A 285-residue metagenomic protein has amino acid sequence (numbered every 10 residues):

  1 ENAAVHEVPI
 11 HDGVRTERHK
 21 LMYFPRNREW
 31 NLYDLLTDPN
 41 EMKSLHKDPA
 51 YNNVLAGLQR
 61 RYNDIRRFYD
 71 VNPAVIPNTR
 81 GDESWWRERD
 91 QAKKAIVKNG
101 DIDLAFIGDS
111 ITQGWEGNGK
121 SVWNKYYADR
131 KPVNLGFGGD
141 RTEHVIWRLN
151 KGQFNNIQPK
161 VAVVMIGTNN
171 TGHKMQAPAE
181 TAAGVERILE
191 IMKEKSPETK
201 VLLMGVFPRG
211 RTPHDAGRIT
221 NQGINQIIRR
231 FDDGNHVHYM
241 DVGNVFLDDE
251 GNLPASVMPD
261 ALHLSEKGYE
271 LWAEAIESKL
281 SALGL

Functional and structural regions predicted by a protein language model:
E1-N31, L35, N40, N53 (+1 more regions): C-terminal cap/loop subdomain of S1 sulfatases and analogous C-terminal strand-loop tails that border
K20-Y23, N31, D103-G108, K131-G136 (+4 more regions): Structural recognition of the beta-strand scaffold that forms the well-ordered cores of secreted hydrolase catalytic
N53, G57, F106, D140 (+9 more regions): Extracytoplasmic/secreted proteins, especially bacterial periplasmic and envelope-associated proteins
D70-I107, I111-K125, S281-L285: N-terminal secretory targeting modules
P73-R80, E116, N134-R141, G172 (+2 more regions): Acidic/histidine-rich helix-loop elements that form or flank divalent-metal/phosphate-binding sites at the catalytic
Q113-A128, T142-E186, I191-K195, L202 (+1 more regions): Oxyanion-hole/transition-state-stabilizing segment in secreted/luminal serine hydrolases and related acyltransferases
P208-L285: Catalytic His-Asp segment of secreted/periplasmic serine-dependent ester chemistry enzymes
